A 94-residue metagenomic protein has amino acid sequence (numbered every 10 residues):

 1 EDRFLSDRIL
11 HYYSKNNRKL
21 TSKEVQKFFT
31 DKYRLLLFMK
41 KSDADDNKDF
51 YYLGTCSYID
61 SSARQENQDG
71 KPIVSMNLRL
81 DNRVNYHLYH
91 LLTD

Functional and structural regions predicted by a protein language model:
E1-D49: Acidic, glycine-rich low-complexity segments with interspersed aromatic residues
A44-D94: Compact mixed alphabeta submodule
